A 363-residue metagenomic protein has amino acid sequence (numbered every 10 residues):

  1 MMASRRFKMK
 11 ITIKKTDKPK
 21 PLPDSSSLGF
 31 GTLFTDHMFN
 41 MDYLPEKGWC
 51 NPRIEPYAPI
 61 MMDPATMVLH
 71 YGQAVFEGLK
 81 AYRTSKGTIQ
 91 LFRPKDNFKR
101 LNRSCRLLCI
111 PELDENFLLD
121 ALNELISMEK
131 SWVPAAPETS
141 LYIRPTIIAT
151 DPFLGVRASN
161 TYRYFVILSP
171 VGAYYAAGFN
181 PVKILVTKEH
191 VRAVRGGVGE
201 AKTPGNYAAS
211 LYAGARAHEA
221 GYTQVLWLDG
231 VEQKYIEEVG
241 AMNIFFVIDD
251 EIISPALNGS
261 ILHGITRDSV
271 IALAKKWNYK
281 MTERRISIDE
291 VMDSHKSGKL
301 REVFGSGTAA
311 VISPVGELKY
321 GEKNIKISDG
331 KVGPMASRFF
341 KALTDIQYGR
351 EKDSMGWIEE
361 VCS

Functional and structural regions predicted by a protein language model:
R5-S25, L33, G172, I184 (+1 more regions): Conserved catalytic-core subdomain
R6, D42-W49, V75, Y82-G87 (+7 more regions): Short acidic-glycine loop/turn motifs at beta-strand connectors
F7-D63, L69: Intrinsically disordered, low-complexity, positively charged segments
D24-S27, P94-N97, N102, R106-A220 (+1 more regions): Extended Lys/Arg-rich, glycine-bearing segments that form polyanion-binding/interaction patches within enzyme domains
T32-Y43, I54, M67, P181-L228 (+1 more regions): Active-site-adjacent loop/helix segments that line or gate small-molecule/cofactor pockets in enzymes
D63-K80, A309-S313: Conserved phosphate/anionic-ligand binding catalytic regions in large, soluble enzymes, centered on
D114-N116, W132-S140, V225-L228, N278-I288 (+1 more regions): Flexible, glycine/charged-enriched surface loops at secondary-structure junctions
